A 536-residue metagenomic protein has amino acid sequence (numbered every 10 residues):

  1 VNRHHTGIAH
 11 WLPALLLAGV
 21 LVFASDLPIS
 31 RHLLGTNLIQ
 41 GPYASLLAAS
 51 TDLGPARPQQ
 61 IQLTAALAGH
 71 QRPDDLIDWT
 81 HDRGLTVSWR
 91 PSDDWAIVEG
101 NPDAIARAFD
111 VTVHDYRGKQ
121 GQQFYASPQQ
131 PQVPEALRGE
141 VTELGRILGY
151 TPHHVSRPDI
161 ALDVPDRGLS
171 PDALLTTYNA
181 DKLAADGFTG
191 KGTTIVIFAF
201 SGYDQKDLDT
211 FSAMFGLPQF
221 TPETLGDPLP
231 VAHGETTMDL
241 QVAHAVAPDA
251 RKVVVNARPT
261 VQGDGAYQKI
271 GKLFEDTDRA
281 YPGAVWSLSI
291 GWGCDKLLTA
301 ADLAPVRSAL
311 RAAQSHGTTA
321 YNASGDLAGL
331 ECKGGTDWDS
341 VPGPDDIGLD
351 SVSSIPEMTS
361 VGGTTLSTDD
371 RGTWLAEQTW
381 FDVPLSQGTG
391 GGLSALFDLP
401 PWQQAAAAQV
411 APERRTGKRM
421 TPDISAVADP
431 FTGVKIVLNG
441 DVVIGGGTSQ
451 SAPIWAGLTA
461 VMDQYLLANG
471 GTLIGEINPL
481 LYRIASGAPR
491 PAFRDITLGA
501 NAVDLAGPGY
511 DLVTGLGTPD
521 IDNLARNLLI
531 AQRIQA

Functional and structural regions predicted by a protein language model:
V1-R3, L15, R57-Q59, V352-I355 (+3 more regions): A short, structural micro-pattern
N2-P28: Secretory targeting and sorting signals
L16, P453-V461: Short amphipathic alpha-helical face segments that pack within enzyme cores and frequently flank/anchor catalytic
S25-S92, I97-V98, P102-S360, S394-G447 (+5 more regions): Substrate-binding/charge-relay-adjacent region of secreted/lumenal peptidase catalytic domains
P356-L396: Polar, glycine-rich mid-to-C-terminal structural blocks that act as macromolecule-binding/assembly scaffolds
T365, V410-P412, D463-L512, Q532: An often Trp-containing, charged/polar helix-loop segment at the C-terminal end of enzyme catalytic cores
